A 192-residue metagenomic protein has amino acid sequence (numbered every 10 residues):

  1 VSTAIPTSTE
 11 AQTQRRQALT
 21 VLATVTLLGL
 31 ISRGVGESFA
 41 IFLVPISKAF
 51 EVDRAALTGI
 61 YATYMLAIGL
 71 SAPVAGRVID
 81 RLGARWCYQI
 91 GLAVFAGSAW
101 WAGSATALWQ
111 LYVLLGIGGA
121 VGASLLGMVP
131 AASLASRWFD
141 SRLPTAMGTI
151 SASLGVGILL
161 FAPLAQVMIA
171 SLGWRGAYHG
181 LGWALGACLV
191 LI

Functional and structural regions predicted by a protein language model:
Q17-S38: Pair of pore-lining "gating" transmembrane helices in MFS-fold secondary transporters
E37, M65-P73, I158-L159: Residue-level signature of mid-helix packing/kink "hotspots" within the transmembrane helices of 12-pass Major
I41-L70: Extracellular/periplasmic helix-loop-helix junction of adjacent transmembrane segments in MFS-like secondary
Y64, I68, V94-A102, G118 (+1 more regions): MFS 12-TM fold signature
L70-W109: Conserved MFS/SLC helix-loop-helix module at the cytosolic interface between two early adjacent transmembrane helices
L115-A152: Cytoplasmic helix-loop-helix junction between adjacent transmembrane helices in 12-TM secondary transporters
I150-I192: Helix-loop-helix hairpin linking two adjacent transmembrane segments in secondary transporters
